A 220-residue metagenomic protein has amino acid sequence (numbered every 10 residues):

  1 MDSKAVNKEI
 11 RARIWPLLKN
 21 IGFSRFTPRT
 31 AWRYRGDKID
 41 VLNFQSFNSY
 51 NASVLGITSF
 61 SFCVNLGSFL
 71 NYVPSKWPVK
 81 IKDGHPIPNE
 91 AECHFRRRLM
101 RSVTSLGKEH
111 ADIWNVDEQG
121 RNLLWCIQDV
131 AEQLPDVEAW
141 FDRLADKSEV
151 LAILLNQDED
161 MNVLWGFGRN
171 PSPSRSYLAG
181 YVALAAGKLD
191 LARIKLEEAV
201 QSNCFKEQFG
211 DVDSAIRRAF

Functional and structural regions predicted by a protein language model:
M1-K4, R33-F220: Intrinsically disordered, low-complexity regulatory regions enriched in serine/threonine/proline and acidic residues
K4-F26: Amphipathic alpha-helical segments
G22-D37: A short acidic/basic microdomain associated with nuclease active sites
